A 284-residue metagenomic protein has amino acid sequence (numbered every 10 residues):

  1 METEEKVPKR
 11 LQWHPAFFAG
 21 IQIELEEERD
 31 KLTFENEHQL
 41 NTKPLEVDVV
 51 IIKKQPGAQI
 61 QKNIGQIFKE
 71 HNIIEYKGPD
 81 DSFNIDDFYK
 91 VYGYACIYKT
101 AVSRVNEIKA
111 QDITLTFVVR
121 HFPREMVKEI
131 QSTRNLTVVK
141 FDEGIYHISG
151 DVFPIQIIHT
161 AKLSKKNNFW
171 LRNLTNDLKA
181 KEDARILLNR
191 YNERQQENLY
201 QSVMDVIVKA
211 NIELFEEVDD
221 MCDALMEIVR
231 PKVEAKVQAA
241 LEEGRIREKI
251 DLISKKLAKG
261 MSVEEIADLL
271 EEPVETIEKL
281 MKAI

Functional and structural regions predicted by a protein language model:
M1-E216: Conserved single-residue anchors adjacent to enzymatic active/cofactor-binding motifs
I74, I158, T175-I284: Short, charged alpha-helical interaction segments and adjacent helix-coil junctions
